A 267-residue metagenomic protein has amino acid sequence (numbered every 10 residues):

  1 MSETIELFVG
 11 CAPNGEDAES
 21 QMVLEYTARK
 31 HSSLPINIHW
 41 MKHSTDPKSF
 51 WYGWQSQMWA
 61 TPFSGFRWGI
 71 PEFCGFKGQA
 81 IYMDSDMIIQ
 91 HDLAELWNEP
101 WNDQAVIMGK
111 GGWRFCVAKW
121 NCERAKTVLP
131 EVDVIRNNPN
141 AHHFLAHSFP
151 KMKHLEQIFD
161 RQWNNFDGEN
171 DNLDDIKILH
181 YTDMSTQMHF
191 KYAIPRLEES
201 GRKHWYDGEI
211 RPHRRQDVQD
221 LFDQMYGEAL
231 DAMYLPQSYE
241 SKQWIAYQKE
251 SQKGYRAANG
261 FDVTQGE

Functional and structural regions predicted by a protein language model:
M1-S2, V23: N-terminal regions immediately upstream of nucleotidyltransferase
S2-E3, K30-P35, F73-I81: Short, solvent-exposed loop/edge-beta patches enriched in aromatic
E3-C11, D17-A18, S32-L34, W40-K42 (+1 more regions): A glycosyltransferase accessory/donor-loop signature
G15-E16, I88: Glycine-/small-residue-rich active-site loops that bind phosphorylated ligands and cofactors
D17-R29: Short, well-formed alpha-helical segments that are part of the catalytic scaffolds of diverse glycosyltransferases
I36-E72: Active-site-proximal specificity loops/subdomain of glycosyltransferases
P47-G53, V117, D167-N170: Short, solvent-exposed polar/charged micro-motifs at secondary-structure junctions
F66-G112, V117-K126: GT-A fold catalytic core of metal-dependent nucleotide-sugar glycosyltransferases, centered on the diacidic
